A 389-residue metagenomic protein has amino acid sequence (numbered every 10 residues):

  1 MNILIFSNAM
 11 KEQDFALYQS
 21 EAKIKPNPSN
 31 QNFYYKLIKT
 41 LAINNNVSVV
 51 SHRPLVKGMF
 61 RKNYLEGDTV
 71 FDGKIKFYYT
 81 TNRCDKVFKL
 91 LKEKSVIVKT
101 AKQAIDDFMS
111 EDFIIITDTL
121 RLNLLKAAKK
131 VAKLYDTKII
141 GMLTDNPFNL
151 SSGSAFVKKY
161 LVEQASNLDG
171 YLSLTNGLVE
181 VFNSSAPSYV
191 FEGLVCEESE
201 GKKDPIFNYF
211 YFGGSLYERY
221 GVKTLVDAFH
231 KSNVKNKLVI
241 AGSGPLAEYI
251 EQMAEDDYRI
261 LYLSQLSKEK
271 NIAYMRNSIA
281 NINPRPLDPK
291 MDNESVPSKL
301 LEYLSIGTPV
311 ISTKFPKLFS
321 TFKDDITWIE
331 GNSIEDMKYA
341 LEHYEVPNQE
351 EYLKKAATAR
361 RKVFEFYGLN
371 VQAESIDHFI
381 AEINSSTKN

Functional and structural regions predicted by a protein language model:
M1-N63, G170, D227-N233: N-terminal subdomain of nucleotide-sugar transferases
L4-F6, G201-Y220, L225-H230, L238-V239 (+1 more regions): Conserved donor-binding/catalytic core segment of Leloir-type glycosyltransferases
F33, T144, F148, L161-G201: Donor nucleotide-sugar binding/catalytic pocket of nucleotide-sugar-dependent glycosyltransferases
Y34-K39, N123-K126, K130-Y135, L143-Y171: Membrane-proximal helix-turn-helix segments that form the acceptor-binding/catalytic region of lipid-linked
V56-G58, L90-T100, I115-L134, I329: An aromatic- and histidine-rich active-site surface loop
Y220, E269-Y274, N283-E302, I311-T321: Nucleotide-sugar-dependent
E248-M275, A280: Nucleotide-activated donor-binding/catalytic signature segment of Leloir-type glycosyltransferases, i.e., the conserved
I326-E335, E342-Q349: Conserved acidic donor-binding segment of nucleotide-sugar-dependent glycosyltransferases
